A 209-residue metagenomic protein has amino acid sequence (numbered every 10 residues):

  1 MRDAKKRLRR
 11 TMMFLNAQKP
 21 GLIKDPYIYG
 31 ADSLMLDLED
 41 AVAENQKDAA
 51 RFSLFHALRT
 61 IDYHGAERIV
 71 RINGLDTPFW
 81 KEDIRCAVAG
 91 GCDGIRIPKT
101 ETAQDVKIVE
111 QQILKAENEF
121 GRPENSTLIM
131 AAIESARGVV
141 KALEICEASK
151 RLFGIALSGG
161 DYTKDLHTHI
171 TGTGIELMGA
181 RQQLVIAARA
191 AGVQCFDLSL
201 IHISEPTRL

Functional and structural regions predicted by a protein language model:
M1-Y27: N- or domain-start disorder-to-order transition segments that initiate the globular core
K5-K6, T60-H64, K115-N125, G192: Short helix-capping segments at alpha-helix termini
R9-L15, L34-L36, R68-I72, I95-I97 (+3 more regions): Hydrophobic faces of well-ordered beta-strands that scaffold small-molecule active sites in alpha/beta enzyme cores
P20, Y29, A41-K115, E134 (+1 more regions): Active-site beta->alpha loop and helix N-cap motifs at the rims of alpha/beta catalytic domains
P26, D37, I95, I145 (+2 more regions): Conserved, mostly hydrophobic/aromatic
M130-E144, L166-E176, S204: Active-site glycine- and acidic-residue-rich loops that bind and position anionic ligands or nucleotide-like cofactors
A187-L200: Active-site rim beta-loop-alpha module in soluble metabolic enzymes
S199-L209: Residue-level detector of conserved catalytic or cofactor/ligand-binding positions in enzyme active sites
